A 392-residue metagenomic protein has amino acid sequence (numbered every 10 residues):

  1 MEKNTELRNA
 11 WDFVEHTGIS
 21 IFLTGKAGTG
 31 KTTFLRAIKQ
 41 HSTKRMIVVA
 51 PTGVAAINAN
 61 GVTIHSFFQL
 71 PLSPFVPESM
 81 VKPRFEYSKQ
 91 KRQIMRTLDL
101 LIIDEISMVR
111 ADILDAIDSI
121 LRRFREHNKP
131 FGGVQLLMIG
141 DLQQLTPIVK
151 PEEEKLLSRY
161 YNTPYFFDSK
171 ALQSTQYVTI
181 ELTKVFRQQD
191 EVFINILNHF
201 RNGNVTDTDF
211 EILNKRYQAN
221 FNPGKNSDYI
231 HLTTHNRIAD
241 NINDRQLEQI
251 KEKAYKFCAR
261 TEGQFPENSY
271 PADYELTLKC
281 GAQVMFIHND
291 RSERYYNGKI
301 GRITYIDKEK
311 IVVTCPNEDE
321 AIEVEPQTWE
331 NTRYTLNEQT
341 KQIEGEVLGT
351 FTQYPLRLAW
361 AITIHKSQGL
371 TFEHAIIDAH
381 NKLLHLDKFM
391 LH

Functional and structural regions predicted by a protein language model:
M1-L391: Conserved ATP-binding/catalytic motifs of P-loop helicase motor domains
